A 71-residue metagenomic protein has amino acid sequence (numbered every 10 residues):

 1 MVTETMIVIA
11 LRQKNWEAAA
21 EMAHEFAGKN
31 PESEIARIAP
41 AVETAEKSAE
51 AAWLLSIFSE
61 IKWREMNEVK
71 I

Functional and structural regions predicted by a protein language model:
M1-E17, E21, E25-I71: Intrinsically disordered, low-complexity, charge-biased linker/tail regions
